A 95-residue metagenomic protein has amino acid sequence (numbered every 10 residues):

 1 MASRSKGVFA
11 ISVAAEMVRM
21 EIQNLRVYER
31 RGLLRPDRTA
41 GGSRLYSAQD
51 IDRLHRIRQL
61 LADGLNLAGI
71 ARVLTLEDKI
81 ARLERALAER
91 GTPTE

Functional and structural regions predicted by a protein language model:
M1-A62: Basic helix-turn-helix/winged-helix DNA-binding cores and closely related short helical interaction motifs
Q59-E95: Long, leucine- and charge-enriched amphipathic alpha-helices that form heptad-repeat coiled-coil/leucine-zipper-like
